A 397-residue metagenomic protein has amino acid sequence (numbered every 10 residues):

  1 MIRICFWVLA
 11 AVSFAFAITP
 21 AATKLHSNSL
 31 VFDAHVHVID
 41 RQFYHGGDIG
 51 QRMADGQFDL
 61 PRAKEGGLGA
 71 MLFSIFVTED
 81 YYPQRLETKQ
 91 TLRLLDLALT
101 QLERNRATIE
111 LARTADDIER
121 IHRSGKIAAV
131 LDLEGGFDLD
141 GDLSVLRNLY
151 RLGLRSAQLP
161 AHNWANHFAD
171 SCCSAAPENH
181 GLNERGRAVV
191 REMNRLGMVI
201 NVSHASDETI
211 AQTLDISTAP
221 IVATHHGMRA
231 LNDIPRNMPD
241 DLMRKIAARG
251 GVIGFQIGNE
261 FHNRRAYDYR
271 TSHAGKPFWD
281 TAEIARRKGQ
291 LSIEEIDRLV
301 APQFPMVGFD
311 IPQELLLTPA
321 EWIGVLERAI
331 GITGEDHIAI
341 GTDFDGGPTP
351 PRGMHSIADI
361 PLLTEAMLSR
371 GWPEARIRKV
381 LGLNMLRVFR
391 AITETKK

Functional and structural regions predicted by a protein language model:
M1-I2: N-terminal secretory signal peptides that target proteins for export/translocation
C5-A15: Bacterial N-terminal signal peptides
F16-H180, D233-K397: N-terminal hydrophobic targeting/anchoring segments and the immediately downstream early-domain regions of hydrolases
G181-M193, T213-I221: Alpha-helix-loop-beta-strand connector modules within alpha/beta enzyme cores
A188-V202, S206-Q212, D240-A248, R328: Substrate-binding cleft of carbohydrate-active enzyme catalytic domains
D207-E208, M228-A230, N259-H262: Short, catalytically relevant binding-site loops at active-site mouths
H225: Conserved active-site aspartate in kinases
